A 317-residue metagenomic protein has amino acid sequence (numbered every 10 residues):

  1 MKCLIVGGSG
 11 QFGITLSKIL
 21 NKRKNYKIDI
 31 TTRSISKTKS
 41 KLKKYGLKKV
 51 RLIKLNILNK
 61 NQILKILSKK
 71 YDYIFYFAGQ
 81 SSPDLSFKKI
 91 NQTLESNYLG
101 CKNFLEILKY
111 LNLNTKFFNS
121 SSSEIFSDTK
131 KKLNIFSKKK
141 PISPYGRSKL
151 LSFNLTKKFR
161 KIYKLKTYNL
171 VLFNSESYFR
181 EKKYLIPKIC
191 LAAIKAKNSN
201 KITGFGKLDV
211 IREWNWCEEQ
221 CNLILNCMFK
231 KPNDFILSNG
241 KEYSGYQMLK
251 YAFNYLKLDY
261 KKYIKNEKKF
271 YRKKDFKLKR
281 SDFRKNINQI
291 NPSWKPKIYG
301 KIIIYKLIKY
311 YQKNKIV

Functional and structural regions predicted by a protein language model:
C3-R23: N-terminal Rossmann NAD(P)H-binding glycine-rich loop of SDR-like oxidoreductase domains
K18, I30-T32, A193-V317: C-terminal substrate-binding subdomain of Rossmann-fold SDR/epimerase-dehydratase oxidoreductases
Y45-N59: Rossmann-fold cofactor-recognition segment
L55-E95: NAD(P)H-binding glycine-rich loop region in Rossmannoid oxidoreductase-like domains and their noncatalytic homologs
Y76, K102-I142: Conserved Rossmann-fold NAD(P)-dependent oxidoreductase catalytic core, especially the SDR/UDP-sugar
P83-D84, N119-L133, P144-L150, S175-F179: Conserved catalytic-site region of short-chain dehydrogenase/reductase
K116, S122, N154-Y178, P187-C190 (+1 more regions): Conserved beta-loop-beta element that borders a ligand/cofactor-binding pocket
